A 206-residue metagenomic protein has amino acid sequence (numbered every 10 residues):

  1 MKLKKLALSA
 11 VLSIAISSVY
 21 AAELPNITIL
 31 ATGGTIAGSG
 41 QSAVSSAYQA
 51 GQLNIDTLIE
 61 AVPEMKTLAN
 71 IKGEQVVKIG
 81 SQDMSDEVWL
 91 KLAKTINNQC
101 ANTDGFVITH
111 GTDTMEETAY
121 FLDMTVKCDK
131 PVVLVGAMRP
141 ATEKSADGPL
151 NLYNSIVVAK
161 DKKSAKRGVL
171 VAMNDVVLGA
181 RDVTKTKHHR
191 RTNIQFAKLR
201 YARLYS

Functional and structural regions predicted by a protein language model:
M1-A21: Gram-negative bacterial Sec-dependent N-terminal signal peptides
A22-S206: Active-site histidine-anchored catalytic micro-motif
